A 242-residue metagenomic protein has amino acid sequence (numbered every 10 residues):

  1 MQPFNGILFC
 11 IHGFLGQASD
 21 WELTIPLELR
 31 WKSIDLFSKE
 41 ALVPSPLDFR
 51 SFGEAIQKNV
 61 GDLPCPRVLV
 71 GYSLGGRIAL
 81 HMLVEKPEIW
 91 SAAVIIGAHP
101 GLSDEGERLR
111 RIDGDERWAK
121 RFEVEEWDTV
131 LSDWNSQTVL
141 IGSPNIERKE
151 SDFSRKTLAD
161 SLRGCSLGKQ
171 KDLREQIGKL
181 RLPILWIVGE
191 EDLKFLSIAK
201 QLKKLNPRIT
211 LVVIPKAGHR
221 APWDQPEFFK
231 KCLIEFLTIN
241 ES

Functional and structural regions predicted by a protein language model:
Q2-V43: Conserved HGGG/HGGXW glycine-rich cap/lid loop of the alpha/beta-hydrolase fold
S51-R67: Conserved acidic catalytic loop of the alpha/beta-hydrolase fold
G71-G75, A79: Gly/Ala-rich beta-loop-alpha elbow adjacent to hydrolase catalytic centers
V84, W90-F122: Flexible "cap/lid" loop of the alpha/beta hydrolase fold
I146-Q176: Hydrophobic, aromatic-rich cap/lid helix
L180, W186-V188: Short beta-strand/loop motif that positions the catalytic acidic residue of the alpha/beta-hydrolase fold
L193-I198: Conserved alpha/beta-hydrolase "acid-adjacent" motif
A217-P226, K230: Catalytic histidine-centered segment of alpha/beta-hydrolase-like enzymes
